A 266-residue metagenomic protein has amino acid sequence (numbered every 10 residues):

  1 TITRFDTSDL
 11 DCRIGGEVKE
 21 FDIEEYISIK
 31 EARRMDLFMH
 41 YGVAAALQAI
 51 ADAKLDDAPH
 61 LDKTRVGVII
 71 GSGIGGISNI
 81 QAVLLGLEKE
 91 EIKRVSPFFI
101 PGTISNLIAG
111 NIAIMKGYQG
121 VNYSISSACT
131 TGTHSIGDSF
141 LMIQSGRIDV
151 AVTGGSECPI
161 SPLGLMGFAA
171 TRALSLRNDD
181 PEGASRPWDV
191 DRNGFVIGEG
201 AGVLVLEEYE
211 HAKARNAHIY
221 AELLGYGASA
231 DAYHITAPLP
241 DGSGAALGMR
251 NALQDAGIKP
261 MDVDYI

Functional and structural regions predicted by a protein language model:
T1-T3, D179-Y265: Condensing-enzyme catalytic core mediating Claisen C-C bond formation in acyl metabolism
I2-A44, G75-D138, R147, A170-V196: Conserved catalytic cysteine-centered active-site region of acyl-thioester-dependent Claisen-condensing enzymes
R4-F5, H60-I70, N122-S127, A151-S156 (+2 more regions): Beta-strand segments within the central parallel beta-sheet cores of soluble alpha/beta enzyme folds
M39-K63, G67-S72: Feature captures the FAD/FMN-dependent oxidoreductase FAD-binding
G42-A53, I108, S135, E207-E208 (+1 more regions): Short, well-ordered amphipathic alpha-helical segments that serve as non-catalytic structural scaffolds within diverse
N79-A82, I136, S161-G167, Y233-P238: Short acidic, glycine/serine/threonine-rich loops at helix termini
S156-C158, L165-A173: Fold-level recognition of mixed alpha/beta catalytic cores in primary-metabolism enzymes, strongest
